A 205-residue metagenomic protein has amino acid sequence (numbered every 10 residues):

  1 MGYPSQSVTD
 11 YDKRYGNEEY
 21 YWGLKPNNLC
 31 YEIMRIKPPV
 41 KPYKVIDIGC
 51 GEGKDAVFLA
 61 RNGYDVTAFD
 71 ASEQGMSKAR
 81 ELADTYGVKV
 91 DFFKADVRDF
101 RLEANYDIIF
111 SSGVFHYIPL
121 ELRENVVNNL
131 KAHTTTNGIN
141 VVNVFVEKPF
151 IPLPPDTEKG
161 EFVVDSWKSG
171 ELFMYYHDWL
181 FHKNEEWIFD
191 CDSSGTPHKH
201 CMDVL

Functional and structural regions predicted by a protein language model:
G2-K41, I46, G51-A104, I118-N125 (+2 more regions): Class I (Rossmann-like) S-adenosyl-L-methionine-dependent methyltransferase catalytic domain, capturing the SAM-binding
F110: A conserved beta-strand element that flanks and buttresses the S-adenosyl-L-methionine
G113-Y117: Short catalytic micro-motifs in class I SAM-dependent methyltransferases
